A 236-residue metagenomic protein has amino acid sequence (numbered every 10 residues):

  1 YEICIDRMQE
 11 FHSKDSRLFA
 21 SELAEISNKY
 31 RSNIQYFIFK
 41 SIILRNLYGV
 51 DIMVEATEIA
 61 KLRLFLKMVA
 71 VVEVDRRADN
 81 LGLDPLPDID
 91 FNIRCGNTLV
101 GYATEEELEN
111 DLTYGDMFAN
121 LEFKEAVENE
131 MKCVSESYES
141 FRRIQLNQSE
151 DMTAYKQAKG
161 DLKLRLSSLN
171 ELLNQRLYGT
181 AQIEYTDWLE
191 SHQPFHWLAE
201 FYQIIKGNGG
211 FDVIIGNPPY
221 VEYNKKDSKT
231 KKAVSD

Functional and structural regions predicted by a protein language model:
Y1-D236: SAM-dependent methyltransferase catalytic region
